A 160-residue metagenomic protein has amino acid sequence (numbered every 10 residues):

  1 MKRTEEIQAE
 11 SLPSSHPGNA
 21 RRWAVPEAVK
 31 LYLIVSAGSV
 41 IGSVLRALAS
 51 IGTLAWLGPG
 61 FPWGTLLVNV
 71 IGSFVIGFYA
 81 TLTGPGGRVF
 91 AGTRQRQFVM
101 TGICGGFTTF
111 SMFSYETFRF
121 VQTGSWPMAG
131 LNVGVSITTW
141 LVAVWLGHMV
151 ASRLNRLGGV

Functional and structural regions predicted by a protein language model:
M1-V160: Membrane-interface helix-loop junctions in multi-pass transporters/channels
